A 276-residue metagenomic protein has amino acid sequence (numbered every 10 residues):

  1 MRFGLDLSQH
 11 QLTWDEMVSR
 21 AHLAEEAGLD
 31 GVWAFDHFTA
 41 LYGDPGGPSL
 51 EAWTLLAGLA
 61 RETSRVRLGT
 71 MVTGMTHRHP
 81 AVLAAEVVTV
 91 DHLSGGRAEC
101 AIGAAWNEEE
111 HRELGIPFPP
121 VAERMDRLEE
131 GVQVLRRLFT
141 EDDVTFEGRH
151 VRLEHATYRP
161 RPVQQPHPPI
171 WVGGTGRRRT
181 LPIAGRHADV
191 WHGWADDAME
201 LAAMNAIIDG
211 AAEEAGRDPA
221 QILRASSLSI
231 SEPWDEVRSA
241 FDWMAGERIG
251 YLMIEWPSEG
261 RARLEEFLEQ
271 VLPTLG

Functional and structural regions predicted by a protein language model:
M1-G276: Active-site-adjacent structural elements that line small-molecule/cofactor binding pockets in enzymes
